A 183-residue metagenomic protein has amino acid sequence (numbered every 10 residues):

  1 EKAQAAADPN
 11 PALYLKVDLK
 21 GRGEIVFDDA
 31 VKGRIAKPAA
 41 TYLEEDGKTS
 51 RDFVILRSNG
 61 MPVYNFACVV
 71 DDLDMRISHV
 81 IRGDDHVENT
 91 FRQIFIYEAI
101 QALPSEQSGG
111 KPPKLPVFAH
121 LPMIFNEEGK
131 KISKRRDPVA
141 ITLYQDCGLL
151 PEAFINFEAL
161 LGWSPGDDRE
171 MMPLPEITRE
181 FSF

Functional and structural regions predicted by a protein language model:
E1-I132, A140, P165: Active-site cores that bind ATP or allylic diphosphates and position pyrophosphate for catalysis
R136, A140-F183: A conserved active-site cap/scaffold subdomain adjacent to cofactor or substrate pockets
